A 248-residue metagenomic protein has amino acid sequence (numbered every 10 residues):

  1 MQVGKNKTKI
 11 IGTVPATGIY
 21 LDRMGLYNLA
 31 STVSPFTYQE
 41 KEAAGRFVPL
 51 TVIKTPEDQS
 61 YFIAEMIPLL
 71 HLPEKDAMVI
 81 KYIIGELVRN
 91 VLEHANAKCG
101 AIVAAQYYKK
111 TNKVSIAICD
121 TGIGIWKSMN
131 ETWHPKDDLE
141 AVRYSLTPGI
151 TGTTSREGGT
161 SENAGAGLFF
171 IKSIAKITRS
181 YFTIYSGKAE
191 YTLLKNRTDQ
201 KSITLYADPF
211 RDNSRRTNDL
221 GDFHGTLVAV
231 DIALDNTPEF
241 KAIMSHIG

Functional and structural regions predicted by a protein language model:
M1, E74-K109, L168-I174: Conserved ATP-binding N-box helix of the HATPase_c
M1-T32: Amphipathic alpha-helical interaction surfaces in cytosolic regulatory modules
T8-I11, A117, T183-S186: A structural signal for short, well-ordered beta-strand segments and their strand-loop junctions that often border
Y27-A44: A glycine-rich helix N-cap at a beta->alpha junction
S31, W133-K136, R143-A166, S173-G248: Flexible, glycine-/charge-rich segments associated with ATP-binding catalytic modules
A43-P73, T132-T154, I171-S173: Helix-loop-beta hinge of the Bergerat
G85, T121, G187-A189: An acidic- and aromatic-residue-enriched active-site/binding cleft used to recognize and process polar
V91-E131, D212-T217: ATP-lid-like helix-loop hinge signature
